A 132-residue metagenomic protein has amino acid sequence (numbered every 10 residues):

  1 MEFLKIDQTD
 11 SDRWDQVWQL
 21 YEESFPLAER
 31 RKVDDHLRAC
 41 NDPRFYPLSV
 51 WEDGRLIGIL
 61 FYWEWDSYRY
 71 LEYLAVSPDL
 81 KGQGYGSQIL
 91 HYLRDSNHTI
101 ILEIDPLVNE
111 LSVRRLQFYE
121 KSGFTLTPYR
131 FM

Functional and structural regions predicted by a protein language model:
M1-R31, D35: Short amphipathic alpha-helix that is part of the acyltransferase structural core
D34-A39, R130-M132: Short, solvent-exposed loop/turn elements at beta->coil junctions and helix N-caps that rim active or binding pockets
A39-S49: A short helix-loop-beta-strand connector motif used in the catalytic cores of GNAT acetyltransferases and, in some
P47-S49, G54-W63, R69-A75: Conserved beta-strand in the GNAT
V76, G82-D95: Conserved acetyl-CoA-binding loop-helix of GNAT-fold acetyltransferases
L90, D95-E110, L116: Conserved GNAT acetyl-CoA-binding A-motif
E103, E120-M132: Conserved catalytic-core motifs of GNAT/GCN5-like acyltransferases
E110-L111, M132: C-terminal "cap" of GNAT-fold acetyltransferases
